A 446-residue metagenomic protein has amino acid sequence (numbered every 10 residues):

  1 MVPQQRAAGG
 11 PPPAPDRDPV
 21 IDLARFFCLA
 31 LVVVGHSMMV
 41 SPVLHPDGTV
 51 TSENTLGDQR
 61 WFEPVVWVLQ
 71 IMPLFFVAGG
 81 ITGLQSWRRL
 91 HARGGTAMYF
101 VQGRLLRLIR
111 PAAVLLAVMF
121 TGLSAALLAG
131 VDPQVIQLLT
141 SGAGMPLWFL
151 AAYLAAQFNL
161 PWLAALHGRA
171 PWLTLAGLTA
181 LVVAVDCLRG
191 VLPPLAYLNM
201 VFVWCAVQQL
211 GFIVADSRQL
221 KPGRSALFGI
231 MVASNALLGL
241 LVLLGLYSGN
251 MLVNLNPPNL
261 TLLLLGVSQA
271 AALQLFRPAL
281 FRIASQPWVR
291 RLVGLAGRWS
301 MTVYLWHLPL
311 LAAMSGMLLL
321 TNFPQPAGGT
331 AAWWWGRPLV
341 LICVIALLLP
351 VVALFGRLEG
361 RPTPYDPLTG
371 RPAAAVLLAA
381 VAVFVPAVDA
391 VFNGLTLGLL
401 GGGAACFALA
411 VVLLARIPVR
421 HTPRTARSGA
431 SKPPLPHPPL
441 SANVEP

Functional and structural regions predicted by a protein language model:
V2-P434, P438-P446: Alpha-helical transmembrane segments and their immediate juxtamembrane cytosolic regions
